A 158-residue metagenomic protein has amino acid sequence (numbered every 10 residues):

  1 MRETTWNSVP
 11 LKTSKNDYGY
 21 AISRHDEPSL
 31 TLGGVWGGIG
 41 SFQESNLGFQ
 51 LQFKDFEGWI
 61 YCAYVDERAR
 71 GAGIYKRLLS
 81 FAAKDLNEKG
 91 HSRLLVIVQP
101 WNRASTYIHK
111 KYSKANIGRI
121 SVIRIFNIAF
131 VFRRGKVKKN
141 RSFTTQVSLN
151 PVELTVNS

Functional and structural regions predicted by a protein language model:
N7-N16, P28-G58: Conserved acyl-donor/pantetheine-binding loop and adjacent beta-alpha core of acyl/acetyltransferases and related
G19-H25: Cytosolic beta-strand hydrophobic patch enriched in CBS
C62-V65, G71-E88: Conserved acetyl-CoA-binding loop-helix of GNAT-fold acetyltransferases
L86-V98: Conserved GNAT acetyl-CoA-binding A-motif
V96-S105, R124-N127: Conserved beta-strand-loop-alpha-helix junction that forms the acyl-donor binding cleft
P100-R119: Conserved active-site alpha-helix within GNAT-family acetyltransferase domains
A115-F130: Conserved catalytic-core motifs of GNAT/GCN5-like acyltransferases
